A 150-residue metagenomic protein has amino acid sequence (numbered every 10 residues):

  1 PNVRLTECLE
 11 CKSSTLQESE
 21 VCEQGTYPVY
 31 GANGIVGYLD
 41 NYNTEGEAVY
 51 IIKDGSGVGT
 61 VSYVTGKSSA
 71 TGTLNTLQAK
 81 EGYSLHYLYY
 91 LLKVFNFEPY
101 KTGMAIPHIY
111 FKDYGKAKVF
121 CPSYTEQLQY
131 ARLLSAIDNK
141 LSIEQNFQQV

Functional and structural regions predicted by a protein language model:
P1-G31, C121-L128, S142-I143, Q149-V150: Non-catalytic DNA-recognition/assembly elements of restriction-modification systems
R4, D113, L133: Ca2+-coordinating acidic residues in Ca2+-binding motifs
G31-K93, T102-I106, Y110-Y114: A short beta-sheet element
H108, F120-C121: Short, conserved sequence motifs enriched in acidic/basic residues, glycine, and aromatics that mark functional "hot
Y130, L134-L141: Hydrophobic structural patches
